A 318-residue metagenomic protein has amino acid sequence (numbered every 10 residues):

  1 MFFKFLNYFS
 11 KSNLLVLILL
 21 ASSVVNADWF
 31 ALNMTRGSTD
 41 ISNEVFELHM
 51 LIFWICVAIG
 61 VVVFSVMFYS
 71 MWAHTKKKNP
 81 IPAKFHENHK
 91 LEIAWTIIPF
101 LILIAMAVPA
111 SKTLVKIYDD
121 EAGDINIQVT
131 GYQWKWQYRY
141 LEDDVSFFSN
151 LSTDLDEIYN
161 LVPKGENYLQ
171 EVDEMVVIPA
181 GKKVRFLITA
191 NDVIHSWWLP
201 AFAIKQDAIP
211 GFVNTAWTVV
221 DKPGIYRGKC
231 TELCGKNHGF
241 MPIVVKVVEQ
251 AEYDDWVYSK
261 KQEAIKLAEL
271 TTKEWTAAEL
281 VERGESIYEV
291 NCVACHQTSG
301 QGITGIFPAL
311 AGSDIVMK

Functional and structural regions predicted by a protein language model:
M1-D28: N-terminal secretory/membrane targeting signals
K11, L15, L51, G60-F64 (+1 more regions): Hydrophobic alpha-helical membrane-embedded or membrane-associated segments
A27-L51, M71-R283: Non-transmembrane, membrane-proximal soluble domains of secreted or membrane proteins
C56: Active-site-proximal cofactor/substrate-binding loop regions of enzyme domains
G60-H74: Alpha-helical transmembrane segments
V219, P242-E249, G302-K318: Gly/Gly-Pro-rich "capping" loops immediately C-terminal to redox-active cysteine motifs in periplasmic/lumenal
T231, V293, P308: Cys/His/Pro-rich metal-binding microdomains
A277-I303, G312-K318: Sequence/structural segment immediately N-terminal to covalent heme-attachment motifs in c-type and related
